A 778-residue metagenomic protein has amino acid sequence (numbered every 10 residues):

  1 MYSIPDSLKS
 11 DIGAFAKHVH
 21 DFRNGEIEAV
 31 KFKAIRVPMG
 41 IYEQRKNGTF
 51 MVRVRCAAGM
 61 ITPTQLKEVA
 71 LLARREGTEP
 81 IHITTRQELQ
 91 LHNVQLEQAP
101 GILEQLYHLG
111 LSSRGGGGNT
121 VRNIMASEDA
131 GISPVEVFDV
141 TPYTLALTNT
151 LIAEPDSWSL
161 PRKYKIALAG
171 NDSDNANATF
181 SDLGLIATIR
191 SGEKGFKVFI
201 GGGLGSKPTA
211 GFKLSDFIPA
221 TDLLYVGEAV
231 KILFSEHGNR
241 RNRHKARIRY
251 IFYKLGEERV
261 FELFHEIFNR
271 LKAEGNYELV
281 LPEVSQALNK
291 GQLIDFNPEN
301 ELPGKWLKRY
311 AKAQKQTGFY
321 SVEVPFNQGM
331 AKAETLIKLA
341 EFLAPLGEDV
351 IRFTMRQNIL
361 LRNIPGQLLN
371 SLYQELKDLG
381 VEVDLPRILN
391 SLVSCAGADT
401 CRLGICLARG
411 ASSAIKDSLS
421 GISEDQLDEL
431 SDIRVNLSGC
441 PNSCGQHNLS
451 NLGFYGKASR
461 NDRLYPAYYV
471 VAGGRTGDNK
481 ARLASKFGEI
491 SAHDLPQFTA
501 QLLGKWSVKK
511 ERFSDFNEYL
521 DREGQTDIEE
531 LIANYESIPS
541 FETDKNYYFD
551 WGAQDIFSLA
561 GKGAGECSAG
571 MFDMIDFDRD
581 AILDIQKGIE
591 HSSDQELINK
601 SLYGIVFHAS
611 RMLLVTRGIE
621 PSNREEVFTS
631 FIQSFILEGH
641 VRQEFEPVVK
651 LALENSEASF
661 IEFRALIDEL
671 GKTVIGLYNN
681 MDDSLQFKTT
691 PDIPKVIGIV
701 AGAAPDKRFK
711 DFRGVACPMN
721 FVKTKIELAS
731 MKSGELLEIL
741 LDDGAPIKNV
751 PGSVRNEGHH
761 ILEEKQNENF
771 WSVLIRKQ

Functional and structural regions predicted by a protein language model:
M1-G588: Peripheral terminal and linker regions in Fe-S/redox and tRNA-modifying enzymes
G570-G588, S610-V696: Long, charged low-complexity segments
Q595-L614: Short, hydrophobic, well-ordered secondary-structure elements
I697-M731: An N-terminal amphipathic alpha-helical segment
M719-K725, A729, D743-H759: Amphipathic alpha-helical interaction surfaces in cytosolic regulatory modules
Q766: Long, contiguous binding/interaction regions
S772-Q778: Core SAM-dependent methyltransferase catalytic element
